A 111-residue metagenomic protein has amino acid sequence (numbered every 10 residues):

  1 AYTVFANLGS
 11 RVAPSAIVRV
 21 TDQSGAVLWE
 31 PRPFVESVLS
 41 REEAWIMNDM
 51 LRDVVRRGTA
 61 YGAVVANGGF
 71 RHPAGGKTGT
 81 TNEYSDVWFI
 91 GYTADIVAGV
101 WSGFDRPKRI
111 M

Functional and structural regions predicted by a protein language model:
Y2-M111: A penicillin-recognizing enzyme superfamily signal
